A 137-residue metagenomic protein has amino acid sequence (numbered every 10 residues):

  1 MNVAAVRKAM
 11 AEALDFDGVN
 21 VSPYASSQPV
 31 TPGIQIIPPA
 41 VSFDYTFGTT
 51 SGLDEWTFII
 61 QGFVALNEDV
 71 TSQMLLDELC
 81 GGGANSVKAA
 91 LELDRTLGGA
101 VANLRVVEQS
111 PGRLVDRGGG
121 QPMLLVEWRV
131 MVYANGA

Functional and structural regions predicted by a protein language model:
M1-Q28, A40-A137: Charged, amphipathic alpha-helical segments and their flanking helix caps
G33-I34: Membrane-embedded alpha-helical bundles of multi-pass transporters/translocases, especially carrier/permease families
